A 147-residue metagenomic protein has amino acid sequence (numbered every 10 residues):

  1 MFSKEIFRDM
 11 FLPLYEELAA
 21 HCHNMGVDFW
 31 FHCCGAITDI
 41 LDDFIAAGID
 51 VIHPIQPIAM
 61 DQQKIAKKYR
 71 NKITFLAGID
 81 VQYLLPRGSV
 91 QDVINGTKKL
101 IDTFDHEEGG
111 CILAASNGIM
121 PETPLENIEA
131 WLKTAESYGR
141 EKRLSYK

Functional and structural regions predicted by a protein language model:
M1-K147: Active-site loop segments of alpha/beta catalytic cores
